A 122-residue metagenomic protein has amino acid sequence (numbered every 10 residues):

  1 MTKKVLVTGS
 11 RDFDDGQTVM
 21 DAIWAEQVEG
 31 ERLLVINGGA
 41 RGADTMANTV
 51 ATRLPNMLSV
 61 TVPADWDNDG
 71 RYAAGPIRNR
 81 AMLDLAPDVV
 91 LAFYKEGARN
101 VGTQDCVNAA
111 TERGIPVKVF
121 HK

Functional and structural regions predicted by a protein language model:
T2, D12-K122: Acidic/glycine-enriched connector segments
